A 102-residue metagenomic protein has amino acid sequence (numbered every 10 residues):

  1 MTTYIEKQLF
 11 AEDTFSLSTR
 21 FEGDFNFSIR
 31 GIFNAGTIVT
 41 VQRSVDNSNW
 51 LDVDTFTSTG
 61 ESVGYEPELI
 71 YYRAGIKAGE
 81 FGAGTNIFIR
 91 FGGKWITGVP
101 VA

Functional and structural regions predicted by a protein language model:
M1-G23, P100-V101: Transition segment at domain starts
Y4, N47-V53: Tryptophan-centered short beta-strand motifs
F10-E12, T55-G60: Short, solvent-exposed loop/turn segments in extracellular or other extracytoplasmic domains
S16-S18, G60-P67: Exposed aromatic-hydrophobic patches
G23-F27, E66-K94: Noncatalytic modules at the cell exterior or secretory-pathway interfaces, chiefly beta-strand-rich lectin/adhesion
I32-I38: Short proline/glycine-enriched turn/loop motifs at strand-loop junctions of beta-rich domains
N34, D46-N49, G79-F81: Acidic glycine-/aspartate-rich tracts in secreted/extracellular proteins
Q42-S44: Conserved Ser/Thr-centered positions that define the repeating blades of beta-propeller domains
